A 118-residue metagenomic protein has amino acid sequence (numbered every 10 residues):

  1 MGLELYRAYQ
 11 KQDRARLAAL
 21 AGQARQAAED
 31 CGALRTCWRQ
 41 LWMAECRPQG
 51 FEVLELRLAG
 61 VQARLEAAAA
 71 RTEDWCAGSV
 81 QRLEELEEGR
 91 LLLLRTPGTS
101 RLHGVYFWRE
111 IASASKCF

Functional and structural regions predicted by a protein language model:
M1-F118: Catalytic domains of carbohydrate-active enzymes that cleave complex glycans
